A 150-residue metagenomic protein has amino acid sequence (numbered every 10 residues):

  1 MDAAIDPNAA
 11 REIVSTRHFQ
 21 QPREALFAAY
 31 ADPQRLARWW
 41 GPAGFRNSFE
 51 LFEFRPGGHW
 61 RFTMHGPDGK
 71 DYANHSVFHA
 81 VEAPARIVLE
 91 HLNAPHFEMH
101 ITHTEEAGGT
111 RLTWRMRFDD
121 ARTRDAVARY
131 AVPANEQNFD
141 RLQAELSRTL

Functional and structural regions predicted by a protein language model:
M1-R46: Hydrophobic ligand-binding cavity/cleft-lining segments
A9, I13, Y72, F97 (+1 more regions): Exposed loop/turn and edge beta-strand positions of beta-sandwich/beta-sheet ligand-binding modules
V14, A25, R61, R86-V88 (+1 more regions): General beta-strand recognition
F27, A37, R86, E136-Q143: Structural signal for well-ordered, non-membrane alpha-helices
Y30, W40, H91-N93, L146: Short, flexible helix/strand-to-coil boundary loops that buttress conserved ligand/catalytic motifs in alpha/beta
A37-R38, E50-P56, R61, H65-A107 (+1 more regions): Hydrophobic-ligand binding "helix-grip"
F118-L150: A conserved amphipathic terminal alpha-helix motif
